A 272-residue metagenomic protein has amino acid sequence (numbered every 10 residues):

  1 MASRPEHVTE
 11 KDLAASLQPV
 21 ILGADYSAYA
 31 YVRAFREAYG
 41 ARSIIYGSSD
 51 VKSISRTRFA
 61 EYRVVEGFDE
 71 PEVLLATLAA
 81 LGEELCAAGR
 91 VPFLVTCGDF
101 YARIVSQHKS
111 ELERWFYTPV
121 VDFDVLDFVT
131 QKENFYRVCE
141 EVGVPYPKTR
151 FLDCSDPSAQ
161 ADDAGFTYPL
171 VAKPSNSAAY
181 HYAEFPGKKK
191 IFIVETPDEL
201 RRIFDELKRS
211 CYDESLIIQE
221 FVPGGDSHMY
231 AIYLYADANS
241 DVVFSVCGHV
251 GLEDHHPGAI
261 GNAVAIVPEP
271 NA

Functional and structural regions predicted by a protein language model:
M1-V121, E141, S155-A159: ATP-binding N-terminal substructure of ATP-dependent carboxylate-amine bond-forming enzymes
A15, P145, Y212-E214, D226-Y230: Short, basic and Ser/Thr-rich N-terminal targeting/leader segments
V20-I21, L94-T96, P147-R150, I217-E220: Short catalytic-loop micro-motif centered on adjacent basic/acidic residues
R36, Y182-P186, P257-G261: Short acidic, glycine/proline-rich loop/turn micro-motifs
S53-R56, A179-A183, F244-S245, L252-P257: Short acidic/His/Gly/Ser-rich catalytic and metal-binding motifs that mark active-site loops of diverse hydrolases
C97-D99, S175, F221, G248: Short, well-ordered beta-to-alpha junction loops that form the rim of enzyme active sites and present histidine/acidic
L126-I217, A238: Active-site nucleotide/adenylate-binding loops and adjacent lid/helix of ATP-dependent enzymes
K189-I191, E195-D198, E220-A272: ATP-dependent carboxylate/phosphate-activation module, predominantly the ATP-grasp catalytic core and closely related
